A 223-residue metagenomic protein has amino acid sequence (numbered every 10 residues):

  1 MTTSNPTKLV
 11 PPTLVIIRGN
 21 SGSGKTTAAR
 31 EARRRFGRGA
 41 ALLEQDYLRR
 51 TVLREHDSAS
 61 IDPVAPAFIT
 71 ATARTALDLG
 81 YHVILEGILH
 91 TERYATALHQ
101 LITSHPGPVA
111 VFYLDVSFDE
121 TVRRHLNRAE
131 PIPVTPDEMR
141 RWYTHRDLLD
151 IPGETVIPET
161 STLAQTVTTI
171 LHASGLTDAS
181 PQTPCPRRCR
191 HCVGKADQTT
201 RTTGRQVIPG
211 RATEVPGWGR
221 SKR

Functional and structural regions predicted by a protein language model:
I17: Hydrophobic anchor at the beta1->P-loop junction of P-loop NTPases
N20: P-loop (Walker A) phosphate-binding loop of NTP-binding proteins
S23: ATP-binding Walker
T26: Walker A/P-loop
R30-R74, D78: Conserved substrate/cofactor phosphate-moiety recognition/catalytic segment in nucleotide-dependent phosphotransferases
V64-P106: Glycine-rich phosphate-binding loop used to anchor ATP phosphates in small-molecule kinases, encompassing both
H105-R124: Conserved phosphate-donor/acceptor-positioning beta-strand/loop module used by diverse small-molecule
N127-T169, A173-D197, R201-G204: Small-molecule kinase domains that catalyze NTP-dependent phosphoryl transfer to phosphate-bearing small molecules
